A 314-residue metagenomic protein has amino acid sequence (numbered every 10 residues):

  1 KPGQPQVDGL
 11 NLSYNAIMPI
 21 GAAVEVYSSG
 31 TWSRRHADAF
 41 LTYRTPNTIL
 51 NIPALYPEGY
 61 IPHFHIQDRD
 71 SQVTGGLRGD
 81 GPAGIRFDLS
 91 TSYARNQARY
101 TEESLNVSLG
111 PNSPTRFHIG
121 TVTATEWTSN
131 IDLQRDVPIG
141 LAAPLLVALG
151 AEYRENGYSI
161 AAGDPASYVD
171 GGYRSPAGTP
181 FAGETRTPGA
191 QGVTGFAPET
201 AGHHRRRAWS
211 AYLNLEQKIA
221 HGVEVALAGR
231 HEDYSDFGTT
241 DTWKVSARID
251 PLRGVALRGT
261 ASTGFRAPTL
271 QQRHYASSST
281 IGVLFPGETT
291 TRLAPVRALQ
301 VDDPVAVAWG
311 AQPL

Functional and structural regions predicted by a protein language model:
K1, A39-I52, E103-S113, G163-Y173 (+2 more regions): Flexible, surface-exposed loop regions and adjacent strand-edge segments of Gram-negative outer-membrane beta-barrel
K1-Y43, T48-E58, P62-P82: Transmembrane beta-barrel wall of Gram-negative outer-membrane proteins
A16-I20, G79-G81, R135-I139, L213-K218 (+3 more regions): Residue-level signature of outer-membrane beta-barrel architecture
A23-V26, G84-F87, L141, L145 (+2 more regions): Repeated loop/turn-to-beta-strand initiation elements of outer-membrane beta-barrel proteins
S28-R34, L89-R95, V147-E155, L227-H231 (+3 more regions): Transmembrane beta-barrel strands of outer-membrane/channel proteins
A54-Y56, Y60-T74, G79-P82, Y93-R95 (+1 more regions): Outer-membrane beta-barrel transmembrane domain signature of Gram-negative proteins, especially the mid-to-C-terminal
R95-R99, S104, E155-I160, D164 (+6 more regions): Surface-exposed extracellular loop regions of Gram-negative outer-membrane beta-barrel proteins, predominantly
R205-W209, E232-T242, G264: Solvent-exposed loop/turn segments connecting transmembrane beta-strands in outer-membrane beta-barrel proteins
